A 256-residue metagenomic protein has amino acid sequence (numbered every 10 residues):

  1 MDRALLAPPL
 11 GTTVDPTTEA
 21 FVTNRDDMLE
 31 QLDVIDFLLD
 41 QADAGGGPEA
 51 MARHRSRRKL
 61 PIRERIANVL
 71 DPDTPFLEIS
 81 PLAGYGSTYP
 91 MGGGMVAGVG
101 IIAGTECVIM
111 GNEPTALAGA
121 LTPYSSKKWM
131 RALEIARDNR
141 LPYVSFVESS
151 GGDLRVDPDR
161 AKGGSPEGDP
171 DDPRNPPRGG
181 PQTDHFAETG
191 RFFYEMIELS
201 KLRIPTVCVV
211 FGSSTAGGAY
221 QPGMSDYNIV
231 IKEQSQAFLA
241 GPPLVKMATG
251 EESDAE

Functional and structural regions predicted by a protein language model:
D2-E106: N-terminal amphipathic, basic-rich helices that act as targeting or association modules
S87-G94, L117-E134: Glycine-rich anion/phosphate-binding loops
G93-A97, E106, L141-P142, F193-M196 (+2 more regions): Short glycine-rich loop/turn motifs
V99-E113, K128-R160, E167-P176: A structural preference for short, pocket-lining loop segments at secondary-structure junctions
A103, M110, T115-P123, K127 (+1 more regions): Glycine-rich oxoanion-binding loops at beta->alpha junctions
C107-G111, G119-L121, L141-F146, R203-S214: A short, small-residue-rich loop immediately preceding and capping a beta-strand
V147-E256: Conserved catalytic cores of soluble enzyme domains, especially glycine-rich substrate-binding beta-alpha loops
